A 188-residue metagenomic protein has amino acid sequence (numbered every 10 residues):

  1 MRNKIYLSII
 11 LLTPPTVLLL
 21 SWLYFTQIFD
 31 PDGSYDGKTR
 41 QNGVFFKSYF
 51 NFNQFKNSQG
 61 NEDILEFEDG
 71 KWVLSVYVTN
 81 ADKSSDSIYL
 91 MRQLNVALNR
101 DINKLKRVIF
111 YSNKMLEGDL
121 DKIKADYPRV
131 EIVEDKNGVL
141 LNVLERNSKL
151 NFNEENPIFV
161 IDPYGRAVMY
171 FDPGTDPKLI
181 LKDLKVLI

Functional and structural regions predicted by a protein language model:
M1-Q54: N-terminal targeting signals for export/organelle localization
Q41-S75: Short extracytoplasmic
Q59-N61, R92-A97, R166, V186: Short, surface-exposed patches at the edges or C-terminal ends of soluble domains, predominantly
L65-R92: Short active-site neighborhood of thiol/selenol oxidoreductases, capturing the structured segment around
L74-V76, R107-F110, V160: Structural beta-sheet core signal
I88-V108: Conserved helix-turn-beta segment immediately C-terminal to the redox Cys motif in thioredoxin-like folds
V108, D119-E155: Short, internal strand/loop/helix patches that form the active-site neighborhood or redox-interaction surface
N156, V160-I188: Thiol-/selenol-based redox modules, centered on thioredoxin-like and closely related oxidoreductase domains
